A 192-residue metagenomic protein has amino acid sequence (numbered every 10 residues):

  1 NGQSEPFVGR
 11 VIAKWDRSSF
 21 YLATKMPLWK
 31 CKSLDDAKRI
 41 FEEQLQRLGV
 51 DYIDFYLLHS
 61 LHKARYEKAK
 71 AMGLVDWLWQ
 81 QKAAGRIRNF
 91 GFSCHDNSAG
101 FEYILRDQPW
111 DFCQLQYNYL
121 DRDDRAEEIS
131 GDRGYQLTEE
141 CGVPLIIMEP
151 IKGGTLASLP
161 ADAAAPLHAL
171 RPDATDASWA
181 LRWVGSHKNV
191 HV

Functional and structural regions predicted by a protein language model:
N1: Catalytic domains of carbohydrate-active enzymes, especially glycoside hydrolases
S4-K14, L34-L45, G49, R65-D76 (+1 more regions): Distinct, well-ordered alpha-helical segments
R17-F20, D51-F55, R88-N89: Short acidic capping loops at alpha-helix termini that bridge into adjacent secondary structure
R17-S18, V50, W110, V190: Short, well-ordered coil loops that connect the C-terminus of an alpha-helix to the N-terminus of a beta-strand
S18-K30, Y56-L61: A short, structured active-site edge motif that brings together acidic residues
A23, Y52, L57, Q114-Q116 (+1 more regions): Generic enzyme active-site microenvironment
L45-Y66, H191: Active-site groove signature of glycoside hydrolases
L61-V192: Beta/alpha (TIM)-barrel catalytic core signal, keyed to glycine-rich beta->alpha loops juxtaposed to Asp/Glu that bind
